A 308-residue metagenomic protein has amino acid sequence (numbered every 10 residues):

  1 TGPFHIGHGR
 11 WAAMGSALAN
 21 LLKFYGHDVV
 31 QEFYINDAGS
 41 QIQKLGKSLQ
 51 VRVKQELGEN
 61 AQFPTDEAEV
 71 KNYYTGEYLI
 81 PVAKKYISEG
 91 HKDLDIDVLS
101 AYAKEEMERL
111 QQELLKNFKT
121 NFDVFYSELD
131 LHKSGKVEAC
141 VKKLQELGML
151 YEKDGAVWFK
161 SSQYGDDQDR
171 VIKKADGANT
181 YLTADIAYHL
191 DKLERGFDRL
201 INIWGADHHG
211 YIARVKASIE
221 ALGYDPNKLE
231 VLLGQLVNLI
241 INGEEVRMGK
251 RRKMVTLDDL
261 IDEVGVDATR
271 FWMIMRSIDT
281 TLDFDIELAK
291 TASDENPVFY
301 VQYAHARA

Functional and structural regions predicted by a protein language model:
T1-A308: NTP-dependent nucleotidyl-transfer catalytic core
